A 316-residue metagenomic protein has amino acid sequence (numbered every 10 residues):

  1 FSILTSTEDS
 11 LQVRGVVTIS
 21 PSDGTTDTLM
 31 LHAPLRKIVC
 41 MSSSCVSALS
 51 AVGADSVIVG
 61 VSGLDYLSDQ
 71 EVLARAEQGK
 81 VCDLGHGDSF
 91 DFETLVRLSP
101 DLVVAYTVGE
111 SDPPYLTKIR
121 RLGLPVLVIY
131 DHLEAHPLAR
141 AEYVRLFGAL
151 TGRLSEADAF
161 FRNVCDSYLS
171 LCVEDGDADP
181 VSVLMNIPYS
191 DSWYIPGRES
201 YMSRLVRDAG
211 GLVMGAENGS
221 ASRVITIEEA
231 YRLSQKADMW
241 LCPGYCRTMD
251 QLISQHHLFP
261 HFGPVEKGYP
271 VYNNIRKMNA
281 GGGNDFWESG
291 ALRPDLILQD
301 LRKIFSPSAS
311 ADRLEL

Functional and structural regions predicted by a protein language model:
F1-V46, S155-L184, D250, I304 (+1 more regions): Bacterial Sec-exported substrate-binding components of ABC uptake systems
T5-D23, L31-L98, L102-G109: A short, structured surface patch at a secondary-structure boundary
L31, V46, S50, V144-G148 (+3 more regions): Predominant activation on well-ordered alpha-helical scaffold segments within soluble catalytic domains
V46, S56-V57, S155, V213 (+2 more regions): Secondary-structure boundary/capping signal
G63-L138, E142-R145, L150-A291: Binding-cleft/active-site segments that stabilize strongly anionic ligands or cofactors
P264, A291-D295, S310-E315: Short glycine/proline-enriched turn or capping motifs at secondary-structure junctions
G283-F305: Flexible loop/turn connectors
